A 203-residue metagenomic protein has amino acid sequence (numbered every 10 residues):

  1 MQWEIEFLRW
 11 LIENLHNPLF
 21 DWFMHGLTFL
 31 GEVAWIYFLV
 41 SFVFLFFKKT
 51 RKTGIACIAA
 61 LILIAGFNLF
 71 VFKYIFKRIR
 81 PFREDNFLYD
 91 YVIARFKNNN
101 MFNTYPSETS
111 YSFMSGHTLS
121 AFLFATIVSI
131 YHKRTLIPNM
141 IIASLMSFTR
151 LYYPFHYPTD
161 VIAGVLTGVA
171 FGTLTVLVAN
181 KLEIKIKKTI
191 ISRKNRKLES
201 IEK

Functional and structural regions predicted by a protein language model:
M1-F38, L69-Y105, K194-K203: N-terminal transmembrane-helix/juxtamembrane module of multi-pass inner/ER membrane proteins
L19, K49-G54, F82, Y131-P138: Membrane-helix interface segments
M24, K52-A60, T135-P138, T159-A163: Alpha-helical transmembrane segments of integral membrane proteins
Y37-K48, A121-S129: Hydrophobic, aromatic-rich transmembrane alpha-helices and their immediate juxtamembrane boundary segments
V40-V71: Interfacial segments of alpha-helical transmembrane regions
F44, N68, F72-K77, S129 (+1 more regions): Membrane-water interface at transmembrane helix exits
A59-I75, L136-R150: Small-polar-interrupted transmembrane alpha-helices in polytopic inner-membrane proteins
F96-K203: Membrane-embedded catalytic cores of phosphoryl/pyrophosphoryl-handling enzymes
